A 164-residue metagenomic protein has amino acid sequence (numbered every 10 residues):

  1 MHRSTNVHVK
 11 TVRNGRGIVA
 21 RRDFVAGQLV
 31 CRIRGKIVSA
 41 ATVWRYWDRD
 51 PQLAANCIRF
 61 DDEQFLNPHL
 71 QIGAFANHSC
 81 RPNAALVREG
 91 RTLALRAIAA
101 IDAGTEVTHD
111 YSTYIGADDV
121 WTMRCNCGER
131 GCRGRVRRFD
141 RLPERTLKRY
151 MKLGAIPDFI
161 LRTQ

Functional and structural regions predicted by a protein language model:
M1-V87: Catalytic cores of histone-lysine modification enzymes
C80-Q164: C-terminal SET catalytic tail plus cysteine-rich post-SET Zn-binding segment of SAM-dependent SET-domain
